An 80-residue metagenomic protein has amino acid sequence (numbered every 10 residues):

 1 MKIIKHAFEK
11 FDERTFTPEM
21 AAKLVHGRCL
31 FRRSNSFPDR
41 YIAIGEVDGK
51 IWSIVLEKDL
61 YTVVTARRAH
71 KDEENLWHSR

Functional and structural regions predicted by a protein language model:
M1-R80: Ribonuclease/tRNase effector modules and their secretory precursors
